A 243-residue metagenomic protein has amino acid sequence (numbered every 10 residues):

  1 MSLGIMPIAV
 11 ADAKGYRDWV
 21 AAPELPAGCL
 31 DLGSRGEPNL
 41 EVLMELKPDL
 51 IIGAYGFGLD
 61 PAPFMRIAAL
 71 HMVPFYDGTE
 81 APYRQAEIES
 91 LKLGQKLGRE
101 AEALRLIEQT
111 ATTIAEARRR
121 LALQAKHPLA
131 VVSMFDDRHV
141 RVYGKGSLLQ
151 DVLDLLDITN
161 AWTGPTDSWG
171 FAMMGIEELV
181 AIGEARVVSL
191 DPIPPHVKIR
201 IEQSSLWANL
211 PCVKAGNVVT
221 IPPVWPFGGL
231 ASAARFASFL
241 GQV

Functional and structural regions predicted by a protein language model:
M1-V42, L46: A short, structured surface patch at a secondary-structure boundary
A9-V10, S34, G53, V73 (+2 more regions): Short beta-strand and adjacent tight-turn residues that come in two discontinuous sequence segments and form the edges
D12-Y16, G56-L59, P74-T79, I193-P194: Short, acidic/turn-prone active-site loops that include or flank metal/cofactor- and phosphate-binding residues
K14-W19, V142-F171: Alpha-helical, coiled-coil/dimerization segments enriched in small aliphatic residues
D31-L40, T166-I176: Short helix-initiation/N-cap motifs at beta->coil->alpha
L40-G53, I176-V188: Proline-aspartate-enriched helix->loop->beta-strand connector
P63-F135, W162-T163, N217, P226 (+1 more regions): Extracytoplasmic substrate-binding proteins
Q85-I88, I182-V243: Structured C-terminal subdomain patch of bacterial secreted/periplasmic proteins
